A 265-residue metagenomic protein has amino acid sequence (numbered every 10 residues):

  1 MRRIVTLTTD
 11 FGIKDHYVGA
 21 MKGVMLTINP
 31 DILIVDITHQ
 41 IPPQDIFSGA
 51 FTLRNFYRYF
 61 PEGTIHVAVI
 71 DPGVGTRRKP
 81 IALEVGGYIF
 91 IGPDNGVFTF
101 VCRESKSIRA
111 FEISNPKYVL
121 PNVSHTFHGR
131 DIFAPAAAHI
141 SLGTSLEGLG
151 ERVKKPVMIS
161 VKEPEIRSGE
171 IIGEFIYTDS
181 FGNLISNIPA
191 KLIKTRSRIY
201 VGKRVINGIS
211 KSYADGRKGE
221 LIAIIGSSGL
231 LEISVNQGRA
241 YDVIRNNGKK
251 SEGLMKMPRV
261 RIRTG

Functional and structural regions predicted by a protein language model:
R2-Q40: N-terminal glycine-rich anion-binding loop in soluble enzyme alpha/beta folds
R3-I4, I28-D31, D45-F51, P61-G63 (+2 more regions): Active-site histidine-anchored catalytic micro-motif
T6-L7, F11, G23, P30 (+4 more regions): Short acidic/glycine-rich loops and adjacent helix/strand connectors that line catalytic pockets where negatively
T9-F11, I37, V69-P72, V85-G86 (+9 more regions): Fold-independent oxyanion-binding glycine-rich loops and adjacent beta-strand/coil segments at enzyme active sites
I28-D31, F56-F60, E104, H139-E147: Change "in soluble alpha/beta enzymes" to "in soluble alpha/beta proteins
D36-F56: N-terminal beta-loop-helix "entrance" segment that forms/cooperates in small-molecule cofactor or anionic ligand
L120-N187, L192: Anionic-ligand-binding alpha/beta catalytic cores of soluble enzymes and soluble regulatory domains that recognize
I185-E252: A conserved acidic, glycine/proline-rich C-terminal tail/linker
